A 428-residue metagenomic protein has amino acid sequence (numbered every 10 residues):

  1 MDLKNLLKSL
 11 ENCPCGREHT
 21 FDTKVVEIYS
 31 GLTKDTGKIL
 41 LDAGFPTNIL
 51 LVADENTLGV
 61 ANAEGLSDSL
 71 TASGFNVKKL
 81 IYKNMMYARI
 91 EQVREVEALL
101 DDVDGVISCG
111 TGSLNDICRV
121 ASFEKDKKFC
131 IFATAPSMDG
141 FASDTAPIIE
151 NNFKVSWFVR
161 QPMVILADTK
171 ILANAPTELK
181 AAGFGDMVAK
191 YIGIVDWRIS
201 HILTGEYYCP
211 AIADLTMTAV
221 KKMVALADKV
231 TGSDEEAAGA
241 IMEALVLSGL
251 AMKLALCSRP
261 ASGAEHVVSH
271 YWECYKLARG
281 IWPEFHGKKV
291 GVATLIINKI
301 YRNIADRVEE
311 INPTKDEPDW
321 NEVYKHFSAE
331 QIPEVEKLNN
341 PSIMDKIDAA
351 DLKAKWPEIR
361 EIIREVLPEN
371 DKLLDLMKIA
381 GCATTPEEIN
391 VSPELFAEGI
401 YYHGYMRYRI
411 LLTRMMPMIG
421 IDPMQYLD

Functional and structural regions predicted by a protein language model:
M1-G105: ATP/NTP phosphate-donor binding region
D2-C15, I304-D428: C-terminal charged capping/lid subdomain of soluble metabolic enzymes
E18-T20, A43-G44, A98-D101, S122 (+5 more regions): Solvent-exposed alpha-helices and their adjacent loops that cap or buttress functional pockets in soluble metabolic
V52-A53, G110, A167: Short beta-strand/turn micro-motifs composed of small residues that flank or help shape donor/cofactor-binding pockets
V60-A61, T111-V120, M138-F141: Short glycine/serine/threonine-rich phosphate/pyrophosphate-binding segments that cradle anionic phosphate groups
G65-L66, L114-K127, W272: Short Gly/Thr/Asp-enriched flexible loops that form oxyanion-binding sites at enzyme active sites
K125-K222: A glycine/threonine-rich phosphate-anchoring loop and its flanking beta-alpha core in nucleotide/phosphate-binding
L215-K372: Active-site segments that bind and position negatively charged phosphate/pyrophosphate groups
